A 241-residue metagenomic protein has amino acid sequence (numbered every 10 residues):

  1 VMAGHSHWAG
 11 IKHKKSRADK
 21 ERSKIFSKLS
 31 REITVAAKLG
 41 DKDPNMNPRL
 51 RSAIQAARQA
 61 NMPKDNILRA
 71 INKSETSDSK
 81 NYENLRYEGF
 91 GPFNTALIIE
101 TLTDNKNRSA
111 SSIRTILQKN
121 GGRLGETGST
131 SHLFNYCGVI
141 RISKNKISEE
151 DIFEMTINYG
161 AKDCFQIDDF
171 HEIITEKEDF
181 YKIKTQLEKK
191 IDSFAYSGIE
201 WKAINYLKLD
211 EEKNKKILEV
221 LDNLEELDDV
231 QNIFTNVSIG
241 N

Functional and structural regions predicted by a protein language model:
V1-M2, N241: Short, Lys/Arg-enriched, disordered terminal segments
M2-G125, T130-V139, D179: N-terminal cationic and glycine-rich segments that engage phosphates or anionic surfaces
V139-N241: Positively charged, low-complexity, intrinsically disordered RNA-binding extensions
